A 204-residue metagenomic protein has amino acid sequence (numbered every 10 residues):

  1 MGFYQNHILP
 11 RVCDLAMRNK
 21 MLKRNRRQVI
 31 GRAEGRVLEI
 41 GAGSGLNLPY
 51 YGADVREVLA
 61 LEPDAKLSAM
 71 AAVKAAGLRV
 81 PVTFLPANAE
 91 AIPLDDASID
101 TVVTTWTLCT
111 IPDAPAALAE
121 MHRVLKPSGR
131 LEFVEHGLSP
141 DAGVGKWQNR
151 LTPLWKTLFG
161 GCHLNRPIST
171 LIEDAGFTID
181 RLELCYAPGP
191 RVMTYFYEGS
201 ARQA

Functional and structural regions predicted by a protein language model:
A16-R36, L46-Y50: Conserved alpha-helix/loop element of class I SAM-dependent methyltransferases that forms part of the SAM/SAH-binding
L38-I40, S44-A91: Class I SAM-dependent methyltransferase SAM/SAH-binding core
E90-V102: A short acidic, Gly/Pro-enriched loop at the edge of an enzyme's catalytic core that lines a small-molecule cofactor
D100-A114: A short SAM/SAH-binding and catalytic strip from SAM-dependent methyltransferases
P115-P127: A short glycine-rich, Lys/Arg-flanked "PGG" loop and its adjoining helix->strand segment in the class I
S128-H136: Conserved beta-strand signature within the Rossmann-like core of class I S-adenosyl-L-methionine
G160-G176: Short alpha-helix
F177, L182-A204: Core SAM-dependent methyltransferase catalytic element
